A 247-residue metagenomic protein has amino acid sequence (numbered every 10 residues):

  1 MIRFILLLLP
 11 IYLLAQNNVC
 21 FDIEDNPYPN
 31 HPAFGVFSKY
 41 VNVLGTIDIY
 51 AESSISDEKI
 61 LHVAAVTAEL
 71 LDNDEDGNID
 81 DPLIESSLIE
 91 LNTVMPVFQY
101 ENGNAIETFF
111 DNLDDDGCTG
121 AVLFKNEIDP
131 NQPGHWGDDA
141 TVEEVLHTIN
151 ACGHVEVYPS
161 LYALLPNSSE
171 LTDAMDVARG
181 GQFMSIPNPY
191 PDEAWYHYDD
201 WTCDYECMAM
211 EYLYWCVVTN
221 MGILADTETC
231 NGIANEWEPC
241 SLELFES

Functional and structural regions predicted by a protein language model:
I2-L13: Sec-dependent N-terminal signal peptides
V19-F21, G117-T119, N231: Sequence contexts marking disulfide-bonded cysteines in secreted/extracellular proteins
V19-H31, I47, E58-K59: N-terminal intrinsically disordered, low-complexity, charge-rich
F34-F37, L44-S185: Acidic/His-rich structured neighborhood in mature extracellular/periplasmic domains
A51-S54, H197-Y205: Active-site rim elements
P189-H197: A conserved mid-domain beta-alpha-beta active-site/ligand-binding segment of alpha/beta enzyme cores
E206, E211-S247: Pan-zinc metallopeptidase signature
